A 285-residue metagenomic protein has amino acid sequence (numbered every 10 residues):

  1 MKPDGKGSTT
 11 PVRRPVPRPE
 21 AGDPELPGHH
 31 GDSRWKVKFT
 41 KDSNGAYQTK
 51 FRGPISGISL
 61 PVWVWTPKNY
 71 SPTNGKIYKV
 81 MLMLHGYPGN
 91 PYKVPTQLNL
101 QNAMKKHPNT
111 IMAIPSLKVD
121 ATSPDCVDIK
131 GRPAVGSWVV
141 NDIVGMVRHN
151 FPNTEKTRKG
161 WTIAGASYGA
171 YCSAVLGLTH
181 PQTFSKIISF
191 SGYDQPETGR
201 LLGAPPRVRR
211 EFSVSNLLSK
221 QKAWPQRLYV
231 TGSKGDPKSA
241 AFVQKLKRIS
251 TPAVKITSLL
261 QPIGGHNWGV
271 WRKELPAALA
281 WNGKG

Functional and structural regions predicted by a protein language model:
M1-G285: Non-catalytic cap/lid and distal C-terminal segments of serine-dependent acyl enzymes
